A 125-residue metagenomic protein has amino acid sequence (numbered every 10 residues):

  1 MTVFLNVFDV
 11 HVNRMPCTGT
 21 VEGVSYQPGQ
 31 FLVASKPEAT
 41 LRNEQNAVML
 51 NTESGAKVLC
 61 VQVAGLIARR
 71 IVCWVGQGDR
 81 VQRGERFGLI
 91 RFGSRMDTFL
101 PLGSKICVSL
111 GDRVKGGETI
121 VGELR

Functional and structural regions predicted by a protein language model:
M1-R125: Contiguous, well-folded functional domains in the mature portion of proteins
